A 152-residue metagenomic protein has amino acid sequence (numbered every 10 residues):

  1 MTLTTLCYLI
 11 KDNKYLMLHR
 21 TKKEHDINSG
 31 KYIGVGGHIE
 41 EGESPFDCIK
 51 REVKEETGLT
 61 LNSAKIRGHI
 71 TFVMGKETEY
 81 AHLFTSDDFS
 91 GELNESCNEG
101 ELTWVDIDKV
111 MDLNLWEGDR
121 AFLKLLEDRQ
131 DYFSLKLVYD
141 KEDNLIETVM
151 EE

Functional and structural regions predicted by a protein language model:
M1-M17, I39: Conserved N-terminal beta-strand and adjoining loop/helix that marks the start of the Nudix/MutT-like hydrolase domain
L3-T5, E79, G100, L135: Change "...and in nucleic-acid phosphodiester-cleaving endonucleases..." to "...and in nucleic-acid processing enzymes
K14-M17, T21-H25, R51-E55, L59: Recognition helices and adjacent regulatory flanks at domain boundaries
S29-Y32: A positional/architectural concept
G34-G36: Thr-Gly-centered strand-to-loop micro-motif
I39-N62, V73-L125, E147-E152: Unchanged
R67-V73: Short, solvent-exposed loop/turn elements at beta->coil junctions and helix N-caps that rim active or binding pockets
D128-E152: Charged phosphate-binding loop/patch that engages nucleotide di/tri-phosphates or the phosphate backbone of nucleic
